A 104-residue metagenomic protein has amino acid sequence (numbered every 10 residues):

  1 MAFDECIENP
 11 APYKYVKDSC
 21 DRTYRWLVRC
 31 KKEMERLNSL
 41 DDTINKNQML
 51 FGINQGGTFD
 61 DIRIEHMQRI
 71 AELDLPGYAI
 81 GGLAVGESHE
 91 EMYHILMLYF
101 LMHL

Functional and structural regions predicted by a protein language model:
M1-T43: Non-catalytic, usually N-terminal nucleic-acid engagement modules in DNA/RNA processing proteins
E33, L37-D41, N45-L104: Glycine-rich phosphate/ribose-binding loops and adjacent secondary-structure elements that form binding surfaces
